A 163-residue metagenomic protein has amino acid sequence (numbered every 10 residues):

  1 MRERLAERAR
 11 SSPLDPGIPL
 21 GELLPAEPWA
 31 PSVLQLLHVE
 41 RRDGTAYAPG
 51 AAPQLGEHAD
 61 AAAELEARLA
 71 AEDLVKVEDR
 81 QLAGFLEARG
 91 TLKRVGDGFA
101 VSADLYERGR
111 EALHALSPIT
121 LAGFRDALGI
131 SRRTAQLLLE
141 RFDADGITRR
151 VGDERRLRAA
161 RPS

Functional and structural regions predicted by a protein language model:
M1-S163: C-terminal non-catalytic scaffold/interaction domains in large multidomain proteins
